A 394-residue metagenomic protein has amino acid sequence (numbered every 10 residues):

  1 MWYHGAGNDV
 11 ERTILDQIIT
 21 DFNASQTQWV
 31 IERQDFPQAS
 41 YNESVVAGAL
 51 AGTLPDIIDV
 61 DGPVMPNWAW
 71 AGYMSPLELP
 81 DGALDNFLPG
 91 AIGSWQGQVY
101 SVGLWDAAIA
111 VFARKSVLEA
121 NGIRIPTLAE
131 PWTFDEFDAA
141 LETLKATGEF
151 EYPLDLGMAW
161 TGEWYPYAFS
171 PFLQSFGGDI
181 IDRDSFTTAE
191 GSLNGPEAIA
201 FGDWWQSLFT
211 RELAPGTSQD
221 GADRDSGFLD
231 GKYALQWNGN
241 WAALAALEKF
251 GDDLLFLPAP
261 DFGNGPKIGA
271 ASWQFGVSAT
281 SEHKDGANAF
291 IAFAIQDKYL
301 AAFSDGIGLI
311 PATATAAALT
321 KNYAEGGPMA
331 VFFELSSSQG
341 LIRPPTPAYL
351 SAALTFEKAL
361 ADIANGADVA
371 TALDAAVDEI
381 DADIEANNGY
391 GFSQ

Functional and structural regions predicted by a protein language model:
M1-N67, Y73, G82-A83, G263-N264 (+4 more regions): Conserved N-terminal structural module of periplasmic/extracytoplasmic solute-binding proteins
H4, I19, M65, Y167-F176 (+1 more regions): Extracytoplasmic/periplasmic substrate-binding proteins
T20, A24-S25, N121, T210-A214 (+4 more regions): Extracytoplasmic/periplasmic substrate-recognition and gating elements
D35-S44, P63, P131-E136, G216-D230: Short helix-initiation/N-cap motifs at beta->coil->alpha
P37, V60-F112, W164-A168, F172 (+2 more regions): Hinge/lid segment of periplasmic solute-binding proteins
Y100-L104, I109, D135-E190, Y233: Extracytoplasmic/periplasmic solute-binding protein
D138-T143, D184-T217: Glycine-centered hinge/linker elements that transmit conformational signals in sensory and ligand-binding systems
L257, D305-K358, G389-Q394: Long, aromatic- and glycine/proline-rich binding clefts that accommodate carbohydrate-like moieties
